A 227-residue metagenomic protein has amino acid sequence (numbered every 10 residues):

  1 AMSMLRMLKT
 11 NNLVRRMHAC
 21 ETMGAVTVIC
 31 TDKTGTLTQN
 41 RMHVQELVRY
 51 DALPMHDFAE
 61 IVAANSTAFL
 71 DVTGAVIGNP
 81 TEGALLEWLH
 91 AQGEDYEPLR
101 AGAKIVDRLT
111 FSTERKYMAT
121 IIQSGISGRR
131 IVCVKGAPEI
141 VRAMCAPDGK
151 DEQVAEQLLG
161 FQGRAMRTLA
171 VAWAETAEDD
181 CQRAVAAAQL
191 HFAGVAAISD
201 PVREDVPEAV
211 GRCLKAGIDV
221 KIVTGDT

Functional and structural regions predicted by a protein language model:
A1-T227: Conserved cytosolic headpiece of P-type ATPases
